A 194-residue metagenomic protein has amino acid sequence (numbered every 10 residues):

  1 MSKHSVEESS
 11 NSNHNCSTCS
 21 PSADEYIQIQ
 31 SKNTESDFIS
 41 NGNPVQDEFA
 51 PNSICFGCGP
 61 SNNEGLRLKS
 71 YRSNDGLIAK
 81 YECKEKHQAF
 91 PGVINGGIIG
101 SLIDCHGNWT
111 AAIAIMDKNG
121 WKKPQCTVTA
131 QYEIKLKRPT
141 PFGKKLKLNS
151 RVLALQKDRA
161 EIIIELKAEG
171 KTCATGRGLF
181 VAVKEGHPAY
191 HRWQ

Functional and structural regions predicted by a protein language model:
S2-Q46, T140-K147, R151-Q194: HotDog/MaoC-like acyl-thioester-processing domains
H4, N108-K147: Hydrophobic beta-strand-centered segment that forms part of the acyl-chain substrate-binding groove
N15, S20-P21, P51-S53, G57-I94: Catalytic strand-loop segment that frames the active site of acyl-thioester-processing enzymes
E64-R67, K80, T129-E133, K147-N149 (+2 more regions): Conserved beta-strand residues within beta-sheet cores
Y81-C83, L136, A182: Hydrophobic residues in beta-strands and at strand termini
E82-K86, P139, R151: Short strand-loop junctions, especially beta-strand C-caps/beta-turns that link beta-sheets to coils or alpha-helices
G92-L102: Short, conserved micro-motifs enriched in small and acidic residues
